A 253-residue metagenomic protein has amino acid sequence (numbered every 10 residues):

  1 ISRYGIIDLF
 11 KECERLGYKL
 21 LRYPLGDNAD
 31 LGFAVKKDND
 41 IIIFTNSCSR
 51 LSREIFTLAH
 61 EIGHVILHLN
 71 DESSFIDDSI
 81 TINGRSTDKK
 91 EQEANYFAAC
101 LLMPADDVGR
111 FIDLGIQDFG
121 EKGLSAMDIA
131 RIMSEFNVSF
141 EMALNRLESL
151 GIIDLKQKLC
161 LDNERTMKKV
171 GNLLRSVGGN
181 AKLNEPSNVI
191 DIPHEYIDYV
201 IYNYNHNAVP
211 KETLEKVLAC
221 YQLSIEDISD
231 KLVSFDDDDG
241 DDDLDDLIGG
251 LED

Functional and structural regions predicted by a protein language model:
I1-D253: Active-site hotspot residues in diverse enzymes, especially metal/ion-binding acidic/histidine motifs
